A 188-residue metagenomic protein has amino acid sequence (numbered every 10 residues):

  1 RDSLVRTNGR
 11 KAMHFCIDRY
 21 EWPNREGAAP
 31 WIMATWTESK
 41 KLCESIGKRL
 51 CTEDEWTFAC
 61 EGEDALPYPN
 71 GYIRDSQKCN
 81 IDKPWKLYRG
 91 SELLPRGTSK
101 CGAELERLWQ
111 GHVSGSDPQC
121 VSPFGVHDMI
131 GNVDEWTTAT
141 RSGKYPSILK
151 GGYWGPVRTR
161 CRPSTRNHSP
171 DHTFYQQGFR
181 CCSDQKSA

Functional and structural regions predicted by a protein language model:
R1-D54, A59, G131: A short glycine-rich, aromatic-capped structural motif
K11-A12, T173-G178: Extracellular interaction modules
F15, P67, G178-R180: Residues embedded in well-ordered beta-strands
Y20-W22, I73, W154, K186: Solvent-exposed coil/turn segments that connect beta secondary-structure elements in extracytoplasmic/periplasmic
E21-P23, P118, T165: Short, histidine-centered active-site or binding-site loop motifs used for metal coordination, general acid-base
W36-P163, Y175: Functional-site microenvironments in short loops/helix caps that host divalent-cation chemistry
N167-T173: Short proline/glycine-enriched turn/loop segments at secondary-structure junctions
Q176-A188: Short, structured beta-strand segments at or near domain termini in extracellular proteins/domains
